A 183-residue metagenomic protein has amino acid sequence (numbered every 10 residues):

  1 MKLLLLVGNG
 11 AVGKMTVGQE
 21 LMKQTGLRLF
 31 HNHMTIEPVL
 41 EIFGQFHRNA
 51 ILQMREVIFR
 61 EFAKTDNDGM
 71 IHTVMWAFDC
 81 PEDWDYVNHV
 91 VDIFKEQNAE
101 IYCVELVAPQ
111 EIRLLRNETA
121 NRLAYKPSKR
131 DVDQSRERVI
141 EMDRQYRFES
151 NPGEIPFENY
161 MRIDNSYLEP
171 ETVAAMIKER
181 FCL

Functional and structural regions predicted by a protein language model:
L6: Hydrophobic anchor at the beta1->P-loop junction of P-loop NTPases
N9: P-loop (Walker A) phosphate-binding loop of NTP-binding proteins
V12: ATP-binding Walker
M15: Walker A/P-loop
G18-A63: Conserved substrate/cofactor phosphate-moiety recognition/catalytic segment in nucleotide-dependent phosphotransferases
A50-E105: Glycine-rich phosphate-binding loop used to anchor ATP phosphates in small-molecule kinases, encompassing both
K95-E118, I163: Conserved phosphate-donor/acceptor-positioning beta-strand/loop module used by diverse small-molecule
T119, L123-T172: Small-molecule kinase domains that catalyze NTP-dependent phosphoryl transfer to phosphate-bearing small molecules
